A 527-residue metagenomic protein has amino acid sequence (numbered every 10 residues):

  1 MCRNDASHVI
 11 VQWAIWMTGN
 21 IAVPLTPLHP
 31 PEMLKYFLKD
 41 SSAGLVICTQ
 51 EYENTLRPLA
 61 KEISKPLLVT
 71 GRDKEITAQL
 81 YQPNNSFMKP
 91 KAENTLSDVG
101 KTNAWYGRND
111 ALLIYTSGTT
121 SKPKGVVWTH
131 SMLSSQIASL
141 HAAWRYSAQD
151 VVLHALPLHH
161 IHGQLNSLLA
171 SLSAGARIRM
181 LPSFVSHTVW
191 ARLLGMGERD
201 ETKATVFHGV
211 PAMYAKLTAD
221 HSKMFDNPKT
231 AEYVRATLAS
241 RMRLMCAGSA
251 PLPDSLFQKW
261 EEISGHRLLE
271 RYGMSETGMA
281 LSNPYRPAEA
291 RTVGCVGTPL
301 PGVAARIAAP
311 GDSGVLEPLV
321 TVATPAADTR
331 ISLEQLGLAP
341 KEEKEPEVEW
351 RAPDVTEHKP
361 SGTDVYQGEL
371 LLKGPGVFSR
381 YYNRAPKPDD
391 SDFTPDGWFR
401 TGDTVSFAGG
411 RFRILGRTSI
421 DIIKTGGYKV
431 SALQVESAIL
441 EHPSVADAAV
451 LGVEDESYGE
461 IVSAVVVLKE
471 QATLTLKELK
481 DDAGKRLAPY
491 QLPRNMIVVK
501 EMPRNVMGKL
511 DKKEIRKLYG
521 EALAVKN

Functional and structural regions predicted by a protein language model:
M1-P31, A155, K429: Conserved AMP-binding/adenylate-forming
Q12-T18, D40, H160, L169-S173: Short hydrophobic alpha-helices that are characteristic scaffold elements of the AMP-binding
V46, G362, G374, S379-R380 (+4 more regions): AMP-binding/adenylate-forming catalytic core of the ANL superfamily
Y81-Y115, S121-K122, A143-V151: Conserved pre-ATP/AMP-binding loop-to-beta segment of ANL
S134-V151, H159-V206, K216-E232: Conserved AMP-binding/adenylation subdomain of ANL enzymes
A204-G209, A219-R291, P301-R306, P310-G311 (+1 more regions): Gly/Ser/Thr-rich phosphate-binding loop
G265, G314, L319-T363, P375-G402 (+4 more regions): Conserved ANL (AMP-binding/adenylate-forming) active-site segment centered on the GW(Y/F)…HTG consensus within
S463, L487, V499-Y519: Flexible lysine-rich "adenylation lid" loop at the C-terminal edge of ANL adenylation domains
